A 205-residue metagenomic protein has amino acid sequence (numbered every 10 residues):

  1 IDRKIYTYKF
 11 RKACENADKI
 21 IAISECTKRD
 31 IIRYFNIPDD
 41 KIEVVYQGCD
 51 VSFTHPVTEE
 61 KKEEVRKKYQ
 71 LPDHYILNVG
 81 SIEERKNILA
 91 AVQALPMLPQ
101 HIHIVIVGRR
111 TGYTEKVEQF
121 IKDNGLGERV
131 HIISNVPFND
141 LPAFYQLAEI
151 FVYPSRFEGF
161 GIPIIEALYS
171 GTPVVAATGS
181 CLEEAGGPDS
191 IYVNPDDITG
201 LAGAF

Functional and structural regions predicted by a protein language model:
I1-F205: Carbohydrate transferase catalytic cores enriched for Leloir-type hexosyltransferases
